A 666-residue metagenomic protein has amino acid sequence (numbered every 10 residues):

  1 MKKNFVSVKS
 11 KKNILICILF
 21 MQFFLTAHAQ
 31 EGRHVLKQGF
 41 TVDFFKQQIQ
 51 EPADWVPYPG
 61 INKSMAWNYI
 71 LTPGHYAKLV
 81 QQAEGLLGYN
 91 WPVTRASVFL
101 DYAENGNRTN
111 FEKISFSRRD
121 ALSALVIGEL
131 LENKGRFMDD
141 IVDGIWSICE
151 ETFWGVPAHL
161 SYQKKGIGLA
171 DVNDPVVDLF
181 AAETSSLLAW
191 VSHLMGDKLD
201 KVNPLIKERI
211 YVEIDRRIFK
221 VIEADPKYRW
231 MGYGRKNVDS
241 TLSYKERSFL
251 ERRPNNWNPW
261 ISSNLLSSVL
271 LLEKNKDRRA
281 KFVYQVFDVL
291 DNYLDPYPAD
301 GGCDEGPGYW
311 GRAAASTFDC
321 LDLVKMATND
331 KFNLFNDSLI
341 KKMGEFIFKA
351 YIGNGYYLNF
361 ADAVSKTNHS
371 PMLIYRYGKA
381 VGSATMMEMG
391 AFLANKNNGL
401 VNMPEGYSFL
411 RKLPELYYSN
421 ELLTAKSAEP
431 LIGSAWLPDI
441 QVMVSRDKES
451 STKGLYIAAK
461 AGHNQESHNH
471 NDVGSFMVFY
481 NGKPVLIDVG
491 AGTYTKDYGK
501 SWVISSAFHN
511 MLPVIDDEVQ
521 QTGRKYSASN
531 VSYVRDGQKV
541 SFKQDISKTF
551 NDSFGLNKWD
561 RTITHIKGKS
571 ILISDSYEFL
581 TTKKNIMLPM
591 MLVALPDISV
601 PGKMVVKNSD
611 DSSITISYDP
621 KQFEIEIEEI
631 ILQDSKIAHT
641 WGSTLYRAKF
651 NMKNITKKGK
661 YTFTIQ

Functional and structural regions predicted by a protein language model:
M1-G32: Bacterial Sec-dependent N-terminal signal peptides
A27-Q30, H159-Q163, L393-N402, G492-Q666: CBM-like, beta-strand-rich accessory domains located in the C-terminal region of large, secreted polysaccharide-active
W55, G106-R118, L130, K165-A181 (+6 more regions): Solvent-exposed loop and edge beta-strand segments that line ligand/cofactor-binding and catalytic clefts
G85-L86, G135-L179, E183, L294-Y309: Helix-terminus loop motifs that line ligand-binding clefts
D120-R136, A182-V202, I261-K276, A315-D330 (+6 more regions): Well-ordered alpha-helical scaffold segments within catalytic/enzyme domains
E129-V142, V191-I214, V269-F287, V324-I340 (+4 more regions): Structural helix-adjacent loops and short alpha-helical linkers that scaffold large soluble proteins
I167-G306, L416-S427: Active-site lining segments of carbohydrate-active enzymes
A314-L486, V534-D536, T640, N651 (+1 more regions): Carbohydrate-active enzyme catalytic cores, enriched for enzymes that act on polyanionic acidic polysaccharides
